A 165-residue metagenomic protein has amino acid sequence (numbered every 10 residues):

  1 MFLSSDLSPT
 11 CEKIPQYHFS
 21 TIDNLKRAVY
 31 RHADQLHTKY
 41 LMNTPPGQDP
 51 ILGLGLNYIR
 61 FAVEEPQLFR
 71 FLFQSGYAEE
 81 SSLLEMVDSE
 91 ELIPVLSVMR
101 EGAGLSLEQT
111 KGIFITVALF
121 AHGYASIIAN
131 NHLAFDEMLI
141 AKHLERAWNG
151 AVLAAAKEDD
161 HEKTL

Functional and structural regions predicted by a protein language model:
M1-N24: Helix-turn-helix
Q16-M42: An amphipathic alpha-helix adjacent to DNA-recognition modules
A28, L41-L68, V117: Hydrophobic alpha-helical connector segments
V29-A33, H37, Y58, E65 (+3 more regions): Hydrophobic/aromatic residues within well-ordered alpha-helical segments
H37, G53-Q67, H143-L165: N-terminal hydrophobic signal/anchor transmembrane helix of membrane proteins
R60, E64-P94, L105, S126 (+2 more regions): Short secondary-structure transition hinges
F71, L119-D136, A151-H161: Amphipathic C-terminal alpha-helical segment
E79-G104, K111-I115, K142-L153: Amphipathic alpha-helical packing segments from all-alpha helical-bundle domains
